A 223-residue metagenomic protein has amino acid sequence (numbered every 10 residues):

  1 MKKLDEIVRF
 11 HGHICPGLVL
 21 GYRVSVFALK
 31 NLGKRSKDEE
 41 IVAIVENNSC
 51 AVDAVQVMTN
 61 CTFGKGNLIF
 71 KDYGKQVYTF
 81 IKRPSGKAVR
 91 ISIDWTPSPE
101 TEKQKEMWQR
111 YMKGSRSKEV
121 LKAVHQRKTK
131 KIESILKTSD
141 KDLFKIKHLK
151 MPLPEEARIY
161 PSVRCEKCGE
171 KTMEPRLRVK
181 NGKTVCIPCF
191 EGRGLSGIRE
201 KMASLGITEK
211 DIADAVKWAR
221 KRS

Functional and structural regions predicted by a protein language model:
F10-V24, A28: Conserved phosphate/anionic-ligand binding catalytic regions in large, soluble enzymes, centered on
E40-P84: A structural-propensity feature for long, helix-poor, extended segments
D142-L153, K167-T172: Short Cys/His-rich Zn2+-coordinating modules
K150-S162, P175-K180: Short, flexible, mixed-charge glycine/proline-rich loop motifs that serve as phosphate/nucleic-acid-contacting
C165-G169, C186-C189: Short cysteine-rich clusters marking metal-coordination/redox-active sites
M173, G194: Short functional micro-motifs and their immediate structural scaffolds
V179-G192: Cysteine-rich micro-motifs
L195-S223: Short linear interaction segments
